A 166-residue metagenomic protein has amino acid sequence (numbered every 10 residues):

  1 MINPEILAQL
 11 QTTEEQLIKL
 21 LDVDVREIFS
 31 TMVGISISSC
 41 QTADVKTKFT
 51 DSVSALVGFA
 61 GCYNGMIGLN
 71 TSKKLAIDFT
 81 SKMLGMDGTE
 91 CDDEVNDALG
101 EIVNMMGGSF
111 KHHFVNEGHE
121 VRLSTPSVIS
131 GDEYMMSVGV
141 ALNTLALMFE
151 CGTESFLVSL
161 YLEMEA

Functional and structural regions predicted by a protein language model:
M1-A166: N-terminal auxiliary interaction/assembly segments of multi-subunit proteins
